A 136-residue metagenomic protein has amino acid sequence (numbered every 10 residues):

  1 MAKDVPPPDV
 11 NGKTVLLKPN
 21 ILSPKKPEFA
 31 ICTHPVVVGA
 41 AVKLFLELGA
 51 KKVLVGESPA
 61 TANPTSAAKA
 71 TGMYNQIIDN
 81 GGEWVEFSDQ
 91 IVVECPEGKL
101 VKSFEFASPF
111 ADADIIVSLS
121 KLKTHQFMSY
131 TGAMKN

Functional and structural regions predicted by a protein language model:
M1-N136: N-terminal and secondary-structure boundary signal
